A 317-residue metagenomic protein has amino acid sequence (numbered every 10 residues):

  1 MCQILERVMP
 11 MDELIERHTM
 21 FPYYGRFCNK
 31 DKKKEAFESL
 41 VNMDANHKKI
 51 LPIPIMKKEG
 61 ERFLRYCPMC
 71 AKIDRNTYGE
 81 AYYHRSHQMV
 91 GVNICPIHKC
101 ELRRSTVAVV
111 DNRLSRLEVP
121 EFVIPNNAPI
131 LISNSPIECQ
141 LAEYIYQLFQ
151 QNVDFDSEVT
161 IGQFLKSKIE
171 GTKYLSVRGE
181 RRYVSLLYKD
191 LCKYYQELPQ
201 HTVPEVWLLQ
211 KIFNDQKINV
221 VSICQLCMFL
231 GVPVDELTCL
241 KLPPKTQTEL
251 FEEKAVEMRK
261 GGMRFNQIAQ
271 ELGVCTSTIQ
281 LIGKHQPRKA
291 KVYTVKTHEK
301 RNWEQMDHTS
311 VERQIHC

Functional and structural regions predicted by a protein language model:
M1-C317: Basic, alpha-helical nucleic-acid-binding regions used in initiation and control of genome expression
